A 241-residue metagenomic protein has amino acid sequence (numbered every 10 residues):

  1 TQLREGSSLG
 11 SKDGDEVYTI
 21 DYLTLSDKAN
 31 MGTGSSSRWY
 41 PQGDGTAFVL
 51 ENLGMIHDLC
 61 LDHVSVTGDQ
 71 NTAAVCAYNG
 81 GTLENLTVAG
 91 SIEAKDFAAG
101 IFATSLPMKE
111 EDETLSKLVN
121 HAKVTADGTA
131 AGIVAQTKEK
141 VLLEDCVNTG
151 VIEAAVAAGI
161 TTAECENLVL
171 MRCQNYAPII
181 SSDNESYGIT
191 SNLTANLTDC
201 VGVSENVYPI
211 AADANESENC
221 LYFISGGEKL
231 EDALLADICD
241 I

Functional and structural regions predicted by a protein language model:
T1-I241: Surface-exposed repetitive/solenoidal architectures
